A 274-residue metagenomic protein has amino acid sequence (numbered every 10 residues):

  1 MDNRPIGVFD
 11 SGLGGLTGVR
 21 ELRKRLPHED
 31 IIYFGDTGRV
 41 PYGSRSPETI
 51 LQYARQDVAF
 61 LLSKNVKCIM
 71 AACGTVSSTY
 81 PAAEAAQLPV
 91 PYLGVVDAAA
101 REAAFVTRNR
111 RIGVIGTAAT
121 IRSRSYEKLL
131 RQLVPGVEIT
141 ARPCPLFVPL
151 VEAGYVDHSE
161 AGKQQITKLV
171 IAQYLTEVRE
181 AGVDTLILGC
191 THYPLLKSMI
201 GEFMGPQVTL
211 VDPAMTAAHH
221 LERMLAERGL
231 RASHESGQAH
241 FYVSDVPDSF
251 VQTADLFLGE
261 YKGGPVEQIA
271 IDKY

Functional and structural regions predicted by a protein language model:
M1-Y274: Non-catalytic structural scaffold of enzyme domains
